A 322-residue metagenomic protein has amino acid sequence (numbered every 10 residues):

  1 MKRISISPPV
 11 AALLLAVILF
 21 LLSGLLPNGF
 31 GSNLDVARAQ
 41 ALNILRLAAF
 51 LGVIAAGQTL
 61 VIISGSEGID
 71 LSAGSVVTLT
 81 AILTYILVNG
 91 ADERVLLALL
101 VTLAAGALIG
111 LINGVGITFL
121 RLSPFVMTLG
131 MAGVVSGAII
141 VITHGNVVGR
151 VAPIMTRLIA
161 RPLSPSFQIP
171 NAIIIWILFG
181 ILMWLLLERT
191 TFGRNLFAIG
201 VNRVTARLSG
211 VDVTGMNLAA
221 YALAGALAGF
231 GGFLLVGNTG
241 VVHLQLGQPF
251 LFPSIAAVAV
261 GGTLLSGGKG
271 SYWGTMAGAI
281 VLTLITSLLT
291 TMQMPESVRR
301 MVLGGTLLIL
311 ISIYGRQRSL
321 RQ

Functional and structural regions predicted by a protein language model:
M1-A55, A91-L97: Membrane-interfacial amphipathic/re-entrant helices at transmembrane-helix boundaries
M1-L25, I181, L208-G215, I285-Q322: Cytosolic-side transmembrane-helix boundaries in multi-pass membrane proteins
G24, R38-G90, V115-L120, G262-K269 (+1 more regions): Single transmembrane alpha-helix segments in multi-pass membrane proteins
G31-A39, I140, L187, G193 (+1 more regions): Inter-helical junctions in multi-pass inner-membrane proteins, predominant in energy-converting antiporter-like
D92-A132, A277-V281: Alpha-helical transmembrane segments within multi-pass membrane transporters and channels
P124-R189, M216-A219, N238-G247: Transmembrane helix-bundle core of multi-pass membrane transporters and related energy-transducing complexes
L182-A222: Membrane-helix/interface signature in polytopic inner-membrane proteins
A228, N238-G304: Transmembrane alpha-helical segments in multi-pass inner-membrane proteins
